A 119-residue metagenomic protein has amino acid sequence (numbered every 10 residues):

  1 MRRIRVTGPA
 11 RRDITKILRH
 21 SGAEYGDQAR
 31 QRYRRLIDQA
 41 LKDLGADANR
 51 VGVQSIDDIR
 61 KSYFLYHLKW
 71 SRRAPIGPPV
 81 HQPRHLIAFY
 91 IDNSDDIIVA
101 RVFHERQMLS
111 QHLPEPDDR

Functional and structural regions predicted by a protein language model:
M1-R73: Basic, Lys/Arg-enriched alpha-helical interface segments
R73-R119: Enriched for short, Lys/Arg-rich terminal
